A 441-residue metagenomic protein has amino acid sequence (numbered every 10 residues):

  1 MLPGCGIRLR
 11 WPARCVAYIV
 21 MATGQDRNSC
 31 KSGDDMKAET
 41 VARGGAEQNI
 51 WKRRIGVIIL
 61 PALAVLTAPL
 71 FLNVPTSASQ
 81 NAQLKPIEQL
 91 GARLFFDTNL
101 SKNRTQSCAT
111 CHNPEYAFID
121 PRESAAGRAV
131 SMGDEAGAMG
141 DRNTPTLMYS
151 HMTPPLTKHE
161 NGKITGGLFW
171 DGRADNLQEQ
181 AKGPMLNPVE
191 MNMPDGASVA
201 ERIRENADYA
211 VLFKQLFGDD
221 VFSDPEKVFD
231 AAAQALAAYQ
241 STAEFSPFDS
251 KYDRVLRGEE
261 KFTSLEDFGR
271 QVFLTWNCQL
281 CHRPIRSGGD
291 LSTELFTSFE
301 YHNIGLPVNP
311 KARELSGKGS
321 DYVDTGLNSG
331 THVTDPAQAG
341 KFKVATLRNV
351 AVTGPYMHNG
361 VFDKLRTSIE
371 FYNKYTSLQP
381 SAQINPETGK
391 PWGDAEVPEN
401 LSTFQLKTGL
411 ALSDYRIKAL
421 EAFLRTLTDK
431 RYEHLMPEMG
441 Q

Functional and structural regions predicted by a protein language model:
L2-I7: Extreme N-terminal basic, low-complexity initiation segments that serve as generic localization/processing leaders
A17-A22, N28-L94, P188, N192-D267 (+4 more regions): Post-cleavage N-terminal segment of exported redox proteins
L72-Q180, F248-I384, M436-Q441: Short glycine/threonine-rich turn/loop motifs
N187-E190, Y375-S377: Compositionally biased, low-complexity linear motifs
K374-A411, Y415: Active-site pocket scaffolds in enzymes
